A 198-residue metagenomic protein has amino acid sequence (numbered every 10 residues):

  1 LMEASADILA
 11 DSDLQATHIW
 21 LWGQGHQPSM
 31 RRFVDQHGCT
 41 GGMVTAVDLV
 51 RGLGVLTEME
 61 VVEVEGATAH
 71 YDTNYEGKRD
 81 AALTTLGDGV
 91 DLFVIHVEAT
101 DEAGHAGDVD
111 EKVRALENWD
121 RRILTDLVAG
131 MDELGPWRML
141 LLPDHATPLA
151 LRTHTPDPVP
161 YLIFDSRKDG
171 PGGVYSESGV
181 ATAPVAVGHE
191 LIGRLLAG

Functional and structural regions predicted by a protein language model:
L1-G198: Feature captures the catalytic ectodomains and active-site-proximal regions of enzymes that hydrolyze or transfer
